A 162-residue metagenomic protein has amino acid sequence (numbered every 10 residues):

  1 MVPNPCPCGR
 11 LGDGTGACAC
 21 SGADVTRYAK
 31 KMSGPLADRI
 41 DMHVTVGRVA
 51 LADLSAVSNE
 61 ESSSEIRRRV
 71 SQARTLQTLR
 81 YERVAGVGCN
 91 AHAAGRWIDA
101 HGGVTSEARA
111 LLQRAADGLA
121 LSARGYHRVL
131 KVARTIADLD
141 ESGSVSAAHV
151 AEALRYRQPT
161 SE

Functional and structural regions predicted by a protein language model:
M1-E162: Basic, amphipathic alpha-helical bundle interface domains used for macromolecular binding and assembly
